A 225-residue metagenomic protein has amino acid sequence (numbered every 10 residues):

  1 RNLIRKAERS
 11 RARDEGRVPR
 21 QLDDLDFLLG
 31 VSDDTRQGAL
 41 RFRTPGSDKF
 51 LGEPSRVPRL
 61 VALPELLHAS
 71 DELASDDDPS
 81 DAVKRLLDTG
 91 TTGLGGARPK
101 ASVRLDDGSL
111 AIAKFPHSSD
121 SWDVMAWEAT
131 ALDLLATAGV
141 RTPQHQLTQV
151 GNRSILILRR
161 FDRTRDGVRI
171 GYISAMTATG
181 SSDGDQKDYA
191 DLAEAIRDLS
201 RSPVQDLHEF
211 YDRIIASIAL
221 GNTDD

Functional and structural regions predicted by a protein language model:
R1-T223: Phosphate/dinucleotide-binding and metal-coordinating scaffold of catalytic cores in nucleotide-dependent enzymes
